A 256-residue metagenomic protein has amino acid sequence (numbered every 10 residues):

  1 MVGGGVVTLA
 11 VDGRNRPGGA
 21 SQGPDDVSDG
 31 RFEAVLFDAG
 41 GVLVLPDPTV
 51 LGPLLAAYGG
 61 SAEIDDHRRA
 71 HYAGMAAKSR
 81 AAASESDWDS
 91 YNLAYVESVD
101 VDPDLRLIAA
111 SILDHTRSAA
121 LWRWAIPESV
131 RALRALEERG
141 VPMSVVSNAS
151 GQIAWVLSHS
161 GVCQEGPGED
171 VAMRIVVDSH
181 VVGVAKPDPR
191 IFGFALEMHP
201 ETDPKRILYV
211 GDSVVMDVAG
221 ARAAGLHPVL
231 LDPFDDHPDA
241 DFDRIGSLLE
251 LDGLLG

Functional and structural regions predicted by a protein language model:
M1-F37, P103, V130-E137, V141-G256: Asp-based, Mg2+/Mn2+-dependent phosphohydrolase catalytic module
G19-R134, E138-P142, W155: N-terminal helical cap/lid subdomain that shapes the substrate entry/recognition surface in HAD-like hydrolases
